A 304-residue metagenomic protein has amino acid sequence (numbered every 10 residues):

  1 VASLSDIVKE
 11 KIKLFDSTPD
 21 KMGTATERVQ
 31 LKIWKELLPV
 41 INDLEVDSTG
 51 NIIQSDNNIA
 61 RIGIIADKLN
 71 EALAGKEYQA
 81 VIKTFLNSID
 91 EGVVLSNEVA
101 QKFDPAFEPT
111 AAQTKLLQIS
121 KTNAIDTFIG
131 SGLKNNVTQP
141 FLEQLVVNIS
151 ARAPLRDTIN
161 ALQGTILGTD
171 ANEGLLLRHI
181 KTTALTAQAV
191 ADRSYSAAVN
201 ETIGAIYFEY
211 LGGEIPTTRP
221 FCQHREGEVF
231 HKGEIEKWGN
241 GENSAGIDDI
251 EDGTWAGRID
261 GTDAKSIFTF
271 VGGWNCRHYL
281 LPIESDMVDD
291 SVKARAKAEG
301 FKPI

Functional and structural regions predicted by a protein language model:
V1-G174, K265-F268, L281-I304: N-terminal leader/targeting and assembly helices and adjacent pre-domain segments
A171-V288: Acidic, glycine-rich two-metal-ion catalytic cores of nucleic acid-processing enzymes
